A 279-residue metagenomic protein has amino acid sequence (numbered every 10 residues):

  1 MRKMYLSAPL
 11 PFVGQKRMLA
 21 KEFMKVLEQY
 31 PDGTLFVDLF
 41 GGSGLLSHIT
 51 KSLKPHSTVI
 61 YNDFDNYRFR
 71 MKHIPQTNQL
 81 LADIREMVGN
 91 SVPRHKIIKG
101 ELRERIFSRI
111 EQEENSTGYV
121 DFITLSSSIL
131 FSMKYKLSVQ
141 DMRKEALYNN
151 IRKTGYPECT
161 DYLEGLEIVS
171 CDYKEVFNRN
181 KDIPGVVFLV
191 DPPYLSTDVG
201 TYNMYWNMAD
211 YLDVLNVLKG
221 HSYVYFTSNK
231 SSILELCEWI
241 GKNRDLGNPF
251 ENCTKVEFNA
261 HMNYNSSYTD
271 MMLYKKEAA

Functional and structural regions predicted by a protein language model:
M1-L35, L45: S-adenosyl-L-methionine
E28, T50-T58, K181-G185, N216 (+1 more regions): Short, surface-exposed basic-aromatic patches at helix termini and helix-loop junctions that form
D38-T50, Y61-D65, S127-S132, D182-D198: Conserved proline-anchored active-site loop of SAM-dependent methyltransferases that bridges a beta-strand
L46-S52, R70-H73, N180, T197-N203 (+1 more regions): A short acidic (Asp/Glu
S57-L163, K276-A279: Class I S-adenosyl-L-methionine-dependent methyltransferase module
Y148-K153, M204-V214: Well-ordered, non-membrane alpha-helical segments in soluble/globular domains
G165-Y211: Active-site segment flanking the S-adenosylmethionine/decSAM binding pocket in AdoMet-dependent transferases
M208-A279: Long, positively charged, glycine-interspersed low-complexity recognition regions
